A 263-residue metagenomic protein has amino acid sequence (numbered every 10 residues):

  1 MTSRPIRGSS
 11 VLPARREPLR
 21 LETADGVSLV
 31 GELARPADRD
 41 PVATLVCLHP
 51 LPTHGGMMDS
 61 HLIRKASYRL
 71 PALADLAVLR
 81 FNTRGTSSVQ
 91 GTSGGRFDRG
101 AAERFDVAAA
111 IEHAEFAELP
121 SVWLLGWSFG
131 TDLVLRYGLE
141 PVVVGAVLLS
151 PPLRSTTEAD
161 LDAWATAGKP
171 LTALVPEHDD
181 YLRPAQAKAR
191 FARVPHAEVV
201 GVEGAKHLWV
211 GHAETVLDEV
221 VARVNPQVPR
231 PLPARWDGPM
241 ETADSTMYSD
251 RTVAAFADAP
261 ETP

Functional and structural regions predicted by a protein language model:
M1-T23, V27-A37, F129, L232-D244 (+2 more regions): An N-terminal hydrophobic leader/cap segment in hydrolases
R20-E22, V27-R35, D40-A117: Serine-hydrolase catalytic machinery in alpha/beta-hydrolase-like enzymes
L125-V134: Gly/Ala-rich beta-loop-alpha elbow adjacent to hydrolase catalytic centers
R154-S155, E177-L182, H207-L208: Acidic catalytic loop of the alpha/beta-hydrolase fold
A159-L161, L182-A192: Short alpha-helix in the alpha/beta-hydrolase fold that links the catalytic acid
A167-G168, T172-V175, D179: Short beta-strand/loop motif that positions the catalytic acidic residue of the alpha/beta-hydrolase fold
A192-L208: Catalytic histidine neighborhood in serine/cysteine hydrolases with alpha/beta-hydrolase-type architecture
A205-L217: Catalytic histidine-centered segment of alpha/beta-hydrolase-like enzymes
